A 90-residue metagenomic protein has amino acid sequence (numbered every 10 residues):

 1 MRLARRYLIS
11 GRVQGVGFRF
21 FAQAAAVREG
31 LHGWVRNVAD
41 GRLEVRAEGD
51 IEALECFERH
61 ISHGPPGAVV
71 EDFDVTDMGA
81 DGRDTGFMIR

Functional and structural regions predicted by a protein language model:
M1-R90: Intrinsically disordered, low-complexity, mixed-charge
